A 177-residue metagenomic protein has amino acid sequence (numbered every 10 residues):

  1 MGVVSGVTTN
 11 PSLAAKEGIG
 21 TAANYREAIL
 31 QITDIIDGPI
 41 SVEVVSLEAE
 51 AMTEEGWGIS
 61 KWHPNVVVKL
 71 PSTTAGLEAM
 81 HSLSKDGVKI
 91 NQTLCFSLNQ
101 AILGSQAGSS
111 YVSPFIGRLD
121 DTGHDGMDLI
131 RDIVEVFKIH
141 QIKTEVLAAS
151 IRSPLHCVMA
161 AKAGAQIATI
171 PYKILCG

Functional and structural regions predicted by a protein language model:
M1, A51-E55, A79, S97-A107 (+1 more regions): Catalytic cores of alpha/beta
M1-V4, T8-D86, I116: Active-site beta->alpha loop and helix N-cap motifs at the rims of alpha/beta catalytic domains
G6-V7, P11-A15, L94, S110-T122 (+1 more regions): Glycine-rich phosphate-binding active-site loops on the catalytic face of alpha/beta enzymes
R26-L30, G56, M80, A101 (+2 more regions): Generic structural signal for well-ordered alpha-helices, preferentially at hydrophobic/aromatic core positions
T33-D34, S84, S105, K138 (+1 more regions): Anion (oxyanion) recognition and catalysis
S41-E48, N65-T74, V88-I102, S113-G123 (+1 more regions): Catalytic beta/alpha-barrel core
T74, H124-H140: Short loop-to-alpha-helix "cap/lid" segments that border enzyme active sites across diverse enzyme classes
F137-G177: C-terminal alpha-helical cap/extension of soluble enzyme domains
